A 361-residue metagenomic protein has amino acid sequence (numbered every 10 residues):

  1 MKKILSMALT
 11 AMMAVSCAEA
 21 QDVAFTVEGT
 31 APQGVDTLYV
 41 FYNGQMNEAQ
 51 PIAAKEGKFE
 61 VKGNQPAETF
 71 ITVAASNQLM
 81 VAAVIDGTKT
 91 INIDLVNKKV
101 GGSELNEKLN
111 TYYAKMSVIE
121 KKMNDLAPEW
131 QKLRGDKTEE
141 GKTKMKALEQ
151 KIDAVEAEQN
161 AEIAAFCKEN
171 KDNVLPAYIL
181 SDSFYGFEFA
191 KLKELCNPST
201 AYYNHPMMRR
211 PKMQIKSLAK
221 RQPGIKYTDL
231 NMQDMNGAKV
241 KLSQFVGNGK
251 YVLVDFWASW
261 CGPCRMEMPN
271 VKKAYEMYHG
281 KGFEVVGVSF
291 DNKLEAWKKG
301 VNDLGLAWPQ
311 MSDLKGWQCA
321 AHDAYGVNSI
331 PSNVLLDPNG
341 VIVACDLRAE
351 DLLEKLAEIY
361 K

Functional and structural regions predicted by a protein language model:
M1-E28, K361: Bacterial Sec-dependent N-terminal signal peptides
A20-N160: A non-transmembrane, solvent-exposed segment enriched in polar/low-complexity residues
S76-Q78, I91, S103, M145 (+1 more regions): N-terminal targeting signals for export/organelle localization
R209-Q244, W308, E354-K361: N-terminal "domain-start" segment that seeds a small globular fold
F256-K273: Conserved redox-active cysteine motifs that mediate thiol-disulfide chemistry, especially di-cysteine Cys-X(1-2)-Cys
E276-I330: Conserved segment of the thioredoxin-like fold in thiol-based oxidoreductases
L306, D313-I359: Thiol/disulfide oxidoreductase modules built on the thioredoxin-like
